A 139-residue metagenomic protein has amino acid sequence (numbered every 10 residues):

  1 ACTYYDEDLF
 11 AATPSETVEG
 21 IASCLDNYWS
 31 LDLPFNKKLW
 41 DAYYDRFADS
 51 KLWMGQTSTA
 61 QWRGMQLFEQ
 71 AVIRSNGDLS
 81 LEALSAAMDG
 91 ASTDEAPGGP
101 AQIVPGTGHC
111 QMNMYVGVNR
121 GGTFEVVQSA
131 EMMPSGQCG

Functional and structural regions predicted by a protein language model:
A1-G139: Extracytosolic ligand-binding ectodomains
